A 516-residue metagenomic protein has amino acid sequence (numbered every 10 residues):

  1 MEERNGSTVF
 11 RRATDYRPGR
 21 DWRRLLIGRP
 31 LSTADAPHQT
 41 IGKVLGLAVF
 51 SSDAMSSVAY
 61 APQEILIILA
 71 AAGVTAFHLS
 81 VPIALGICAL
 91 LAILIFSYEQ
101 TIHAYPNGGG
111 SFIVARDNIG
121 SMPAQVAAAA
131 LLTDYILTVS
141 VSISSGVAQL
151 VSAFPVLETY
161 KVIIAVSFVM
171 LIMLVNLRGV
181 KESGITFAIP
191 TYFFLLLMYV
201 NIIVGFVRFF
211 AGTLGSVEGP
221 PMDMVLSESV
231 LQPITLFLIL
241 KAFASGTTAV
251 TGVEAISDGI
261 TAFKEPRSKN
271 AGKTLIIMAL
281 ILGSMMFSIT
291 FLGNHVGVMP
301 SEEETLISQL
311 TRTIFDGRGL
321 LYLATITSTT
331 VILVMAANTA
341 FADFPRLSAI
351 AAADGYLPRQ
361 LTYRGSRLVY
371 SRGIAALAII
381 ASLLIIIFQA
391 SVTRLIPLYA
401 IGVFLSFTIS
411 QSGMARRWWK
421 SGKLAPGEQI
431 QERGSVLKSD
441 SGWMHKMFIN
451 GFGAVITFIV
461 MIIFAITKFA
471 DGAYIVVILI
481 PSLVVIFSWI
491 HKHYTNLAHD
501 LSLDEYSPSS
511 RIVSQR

Functional and structural regions predicted by a protein language model:
M1-P62, F96, N107, I113-M122 (+2 more regions): Membrane-interface "cap" regions at the ends of multi-pass membrane proteins
L66-R116, G120-Q125, V141-F168, A279-F287: Extracellular loop-to-transmembrane helix junctions
G120, I277-L280, S284-M335, L361-Q389: TM-loop-TM module centered on a large, flexible mid-protein loop between adjacent transmembrane helices in multi-pass
S121-A124, T159-V166, A262-M285, I350-I386 (+1 more regions): Loop-to-transmembrane helix boundary motifs in multi-pass membrane proteins
I172, L177-A211, T274-I276, I396-I409 (+2 more regions): Membrane-interface loop-to-helix entry segments
Y192, Y199-T251, T467, D471: Helix-loop-helix junctions that connect adjacent transmembrane segments in multi-pass membrane transporters
L195-D223, I289-G297, T408-G427, W489-A498: Hydrophobic alpha-helical segments and their helix-loop junctions in multi-pass secondary transporters
Q360-S371, I409-M461, I466-F469: C-terminal membrane-solvent junction of multi-pass transporters and transport-like membrane proteins
